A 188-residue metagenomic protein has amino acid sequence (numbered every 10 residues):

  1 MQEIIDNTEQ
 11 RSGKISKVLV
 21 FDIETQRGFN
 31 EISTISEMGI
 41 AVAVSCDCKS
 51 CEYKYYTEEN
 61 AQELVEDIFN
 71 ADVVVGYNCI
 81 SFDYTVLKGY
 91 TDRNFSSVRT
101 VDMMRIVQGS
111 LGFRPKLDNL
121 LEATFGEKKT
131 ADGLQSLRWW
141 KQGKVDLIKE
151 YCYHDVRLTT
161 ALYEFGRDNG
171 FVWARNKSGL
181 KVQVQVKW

Functional and structural regions predicted by a protein language model:
Q2-V73: Conserved RNase H-like, two-metal-ion catalytic cores of nucleic-acid enzymes
S45-N119: Conserved DEDDh/DEDDy metal-dependent 3′-5′ exonuclease domain
D102, L121, D155, T159: A residue-level signal for conserved active-site and pocket-lining positions in enzyme catalytic cores
V107-S110, T124, G166: Generic structural signal for hydrophobic core residues of well-folded globular domains
R114-T130: A polyampholytic, Gly/Pro-enriched intrinsically disordered region
E122, Q185-W188: Anionic, Ser/Thr-rich low-complexity intrinsically disordered regions
E127-V184: Acidic, Mg2+-coordinating catalytic module of metal-dependent nucleases/exonucleases that use a two-metal-ion mechanism
